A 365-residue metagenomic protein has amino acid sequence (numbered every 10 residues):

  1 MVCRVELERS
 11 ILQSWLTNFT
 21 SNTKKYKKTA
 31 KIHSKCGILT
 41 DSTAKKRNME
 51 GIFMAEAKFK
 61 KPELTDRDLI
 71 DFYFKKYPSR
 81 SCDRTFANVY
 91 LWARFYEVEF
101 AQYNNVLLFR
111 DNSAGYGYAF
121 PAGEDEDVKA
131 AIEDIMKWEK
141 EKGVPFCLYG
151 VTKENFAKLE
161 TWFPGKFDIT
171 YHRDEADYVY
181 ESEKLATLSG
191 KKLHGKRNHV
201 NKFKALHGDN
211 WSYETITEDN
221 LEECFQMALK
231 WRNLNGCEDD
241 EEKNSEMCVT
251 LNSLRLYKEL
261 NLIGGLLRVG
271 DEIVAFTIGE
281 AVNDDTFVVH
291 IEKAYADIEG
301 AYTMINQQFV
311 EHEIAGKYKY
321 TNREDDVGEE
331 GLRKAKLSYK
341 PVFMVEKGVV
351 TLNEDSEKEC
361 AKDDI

Functional and structural regions predicted by a protein language model:
I11-Q13, N18, K24-K27, K31-I52: Short, positively charged and aromatic/hydrophobic N-terminal segments
A55-Y103: Amide-forming acyltransferase catalytic core, primarily the GNAT-like/NAT-type and related acyltransferase folds
D83-E154, R268-I298: Conserved donor-binding loop and adjoining core beta-sheet/short helix segment in diverse acyl/aminoacyl transferases
V144-W162, R173-A176: Short, glycine/charge-rich beta-strand/loop segments that flank catalytic centers and engage negatively charged groups
N155-I169, N198, V327-M344: Conserved active-site alpha-helix within GNAT-family acetyltransferase domains
P164-E238: Acyltransferase donor/substrate-recognition loop-hinge adjacent to the catalytic core
E218-D284, V288: A mid-sequence, solvent-exposed acidic-amphipathic segment
L262-N353: Aromatic (often tryptophan-rich) hydrophobic motifs at membrane interfaces
